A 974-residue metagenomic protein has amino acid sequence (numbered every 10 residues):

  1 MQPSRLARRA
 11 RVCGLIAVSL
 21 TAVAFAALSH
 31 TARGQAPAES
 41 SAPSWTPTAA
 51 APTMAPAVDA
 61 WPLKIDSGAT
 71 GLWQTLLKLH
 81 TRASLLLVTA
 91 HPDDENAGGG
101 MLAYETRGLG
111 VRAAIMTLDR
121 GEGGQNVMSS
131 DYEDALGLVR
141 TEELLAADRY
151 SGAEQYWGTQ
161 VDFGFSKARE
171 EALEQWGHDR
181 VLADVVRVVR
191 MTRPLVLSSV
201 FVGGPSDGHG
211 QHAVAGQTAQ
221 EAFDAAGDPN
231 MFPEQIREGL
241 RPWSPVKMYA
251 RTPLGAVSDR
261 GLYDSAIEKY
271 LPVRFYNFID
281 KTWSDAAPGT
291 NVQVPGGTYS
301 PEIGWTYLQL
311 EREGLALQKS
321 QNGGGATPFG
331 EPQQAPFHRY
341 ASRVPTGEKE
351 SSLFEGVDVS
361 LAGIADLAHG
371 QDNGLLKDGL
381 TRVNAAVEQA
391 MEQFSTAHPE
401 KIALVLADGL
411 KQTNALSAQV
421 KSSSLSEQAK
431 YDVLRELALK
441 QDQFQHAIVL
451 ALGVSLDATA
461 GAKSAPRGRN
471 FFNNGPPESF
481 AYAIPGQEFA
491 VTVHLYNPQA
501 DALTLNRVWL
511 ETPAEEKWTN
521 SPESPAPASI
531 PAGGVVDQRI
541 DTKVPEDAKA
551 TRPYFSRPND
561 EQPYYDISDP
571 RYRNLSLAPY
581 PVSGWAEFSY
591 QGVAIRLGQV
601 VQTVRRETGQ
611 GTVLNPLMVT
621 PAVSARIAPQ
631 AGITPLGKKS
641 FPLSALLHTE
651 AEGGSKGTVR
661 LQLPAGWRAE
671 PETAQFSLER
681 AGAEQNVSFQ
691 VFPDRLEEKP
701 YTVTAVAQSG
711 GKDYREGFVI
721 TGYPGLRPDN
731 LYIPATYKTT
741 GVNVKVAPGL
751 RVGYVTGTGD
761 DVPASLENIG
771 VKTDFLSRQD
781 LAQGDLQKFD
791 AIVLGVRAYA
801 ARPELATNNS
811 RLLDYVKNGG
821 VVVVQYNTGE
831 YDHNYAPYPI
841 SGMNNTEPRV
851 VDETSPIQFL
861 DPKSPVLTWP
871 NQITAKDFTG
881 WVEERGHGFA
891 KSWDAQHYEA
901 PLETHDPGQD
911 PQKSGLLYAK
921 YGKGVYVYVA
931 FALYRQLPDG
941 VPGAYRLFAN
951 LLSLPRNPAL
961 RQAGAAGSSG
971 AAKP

Functional and structural regions predicted by a protein language model:
C13-A27: Bacterial N-terminal signal peptides
E39, T53, G71, A225-T459: The feature marks non-catalytic terminal segments
S41-M191, A213, Q217-D224, D228 (+1 more regions): Active-site rim/loop-helix segments in enzyme catalytic domains that contact anionic ligands
Q443-T459, R467-F471, L614-S624: Proline/serine/threonine-rich low-complexity linkers at boundaries of modular beta-sandwich domains
N470-P748: Long beta-sheet-rich domains in secretory-pathway and surface-associated proteins
D713-G795, Y826-T828, R849-V850, R935 (+1 more regions): Aromatic-Pro/Gly-enriched surface loop or interdomain linker that acts as a lid/target-recognition segment
R797-T879: A glycine-rich, often tryptophan-bearing local segment used as a flexible ligand/cofactor-contacting loop or short
S841-G940, A959-K973: Catalytic beta-strand/loop cores that center a nucleophilic Ser/Cys/Thr and support acyl-enzyme chemistry
